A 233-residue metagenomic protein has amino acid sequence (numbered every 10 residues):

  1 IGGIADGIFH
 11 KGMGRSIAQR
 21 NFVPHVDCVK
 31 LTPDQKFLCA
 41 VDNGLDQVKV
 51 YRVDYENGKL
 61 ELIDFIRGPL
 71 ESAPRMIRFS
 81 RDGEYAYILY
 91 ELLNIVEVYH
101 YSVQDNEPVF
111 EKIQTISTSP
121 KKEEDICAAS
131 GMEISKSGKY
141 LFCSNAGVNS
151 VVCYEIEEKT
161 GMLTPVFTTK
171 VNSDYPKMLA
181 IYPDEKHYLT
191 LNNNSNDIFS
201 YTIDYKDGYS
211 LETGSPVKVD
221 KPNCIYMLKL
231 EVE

Functional and structural regions predicted by a protein language model:
I1-C28: Asp-box/WD-like beta-propeller blade repeats and closely related beta-sheet repeat scaffolds
I1-G3, Y51-K59, Y99-V109, Y154-G161 (+1 more regions): Short loop/turn segments immediately following beta-strands, especially the blade-tip and inter-blade linker loops
H10, Q19-V23, I66-L70, K121-E124 (+2 more regions): Surface loop/turn motifs at the tips and blade-to-blade linkers of beta-strand repeat domains
H25, A73, A128, G147 (+2 more regions): Beta-rich catalytic cores
P33-D34, R81-G83, K136-S137, P183-E185 (+1 more regions): Residue-level detector of Asp-centered blade-edge/turn motifs that repeat once per structural unit in beta-propeller
N43-G44, V53, E91-L92, Y101 (+3 more regions): Short loop/turn segments immediately following the C-termini of beta-strands
